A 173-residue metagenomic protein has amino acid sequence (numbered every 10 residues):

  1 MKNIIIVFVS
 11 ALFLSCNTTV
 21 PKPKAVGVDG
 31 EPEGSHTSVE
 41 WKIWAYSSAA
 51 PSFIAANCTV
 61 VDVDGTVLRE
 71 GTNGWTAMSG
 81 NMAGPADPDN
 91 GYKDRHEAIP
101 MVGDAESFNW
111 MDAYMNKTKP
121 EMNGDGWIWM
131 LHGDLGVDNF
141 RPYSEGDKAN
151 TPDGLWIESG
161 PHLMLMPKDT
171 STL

Functional and structural regions predicted by a protein language model:
K2-V7: Sec-dependent signal peptide recognition, specifically the positively charged N-region followed immediately by
S10-A11: Short, linear, compositionally biased motifs with a strong N-terminal bias
L14-S15: C-terminal motif of bacterial Sec signal peptides marking the signal peptidase cleavage site
T18: Short, conserved catalytic or interaction motifs in soluble domains
K22-L173: Primary mode marks residue(s) on the alpha4-beta5-alpha5 output face of response regulator receiver
